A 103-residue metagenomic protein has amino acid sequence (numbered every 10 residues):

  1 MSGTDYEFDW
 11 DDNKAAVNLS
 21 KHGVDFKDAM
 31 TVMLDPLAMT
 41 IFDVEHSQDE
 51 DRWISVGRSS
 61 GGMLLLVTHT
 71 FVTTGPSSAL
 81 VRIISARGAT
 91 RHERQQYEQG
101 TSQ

Functional and structural regions predicted by a protein language model:
M1-Q103: Ribonuclease/tRNase effector modules and their secretory precursors
